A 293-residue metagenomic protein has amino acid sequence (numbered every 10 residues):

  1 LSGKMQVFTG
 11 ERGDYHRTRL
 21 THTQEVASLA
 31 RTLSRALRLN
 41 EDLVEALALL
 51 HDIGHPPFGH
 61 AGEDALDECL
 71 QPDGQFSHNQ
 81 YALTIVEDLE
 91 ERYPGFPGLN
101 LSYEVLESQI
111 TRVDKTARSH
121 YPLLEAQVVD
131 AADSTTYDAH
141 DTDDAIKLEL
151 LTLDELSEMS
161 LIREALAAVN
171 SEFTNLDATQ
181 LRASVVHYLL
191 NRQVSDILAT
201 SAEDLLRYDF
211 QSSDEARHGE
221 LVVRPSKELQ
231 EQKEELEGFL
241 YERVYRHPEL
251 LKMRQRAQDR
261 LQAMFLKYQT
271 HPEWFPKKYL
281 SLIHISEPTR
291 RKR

Functional and structural regions predicted by a protein language model:
L1-G3, Q24, S28-R31, R35-A36 (+1 more regions): Sequence-structural signature of the catalytic-core scaffold of metal-dependent phosphohydrolases that act on
L1-T21, T116: Active-site flanking loop/helix segments enriched in acidic
R12-L43: Alpha-helical phosphate/pyrophosphate-handling elements in metalloenzyme active cores
Y15-R19, H55, Q75, Y121 (+2 more regions): Alpha-helix N-cap/helix-initiation motif
A46-L47: Active-site alpha-helix of zinc metalloproteases
L50: Acidic (Asp/Glu-rich) catalytic motifs at the cytosolic membrane interface
L176-S281: C-terminal subdomains that position terminal phosphate/3'-OH groups for nucleotidyl transfer/ligation, primarily on
I283-R293: Single conserved hydrophobic/aromatic residue that forms the stacking wall/gate of nucleotide- or nucleobase-binding
